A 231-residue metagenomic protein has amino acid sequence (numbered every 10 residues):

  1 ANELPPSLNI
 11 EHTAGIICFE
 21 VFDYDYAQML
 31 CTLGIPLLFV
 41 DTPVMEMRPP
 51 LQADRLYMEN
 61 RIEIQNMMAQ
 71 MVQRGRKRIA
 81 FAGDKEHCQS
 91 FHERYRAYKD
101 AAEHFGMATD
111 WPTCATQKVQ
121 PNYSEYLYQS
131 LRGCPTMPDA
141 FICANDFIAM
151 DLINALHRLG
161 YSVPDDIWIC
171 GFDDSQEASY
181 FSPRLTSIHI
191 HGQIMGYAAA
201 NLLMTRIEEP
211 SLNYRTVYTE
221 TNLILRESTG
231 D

Functional and structural regions predicted by a protein language model:
N2-C18, Y24-D231: Bacterial carbohydrate/catabolite-sensing allosteric modules
